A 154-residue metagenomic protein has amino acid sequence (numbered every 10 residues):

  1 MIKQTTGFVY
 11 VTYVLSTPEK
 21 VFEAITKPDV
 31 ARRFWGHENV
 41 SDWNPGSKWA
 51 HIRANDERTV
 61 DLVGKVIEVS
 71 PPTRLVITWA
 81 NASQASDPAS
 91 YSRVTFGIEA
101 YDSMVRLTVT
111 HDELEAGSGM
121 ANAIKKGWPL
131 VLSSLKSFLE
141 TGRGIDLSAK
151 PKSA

Functional and structural regions predicted by a protein language model:
M1-V40: Hydrophobic ligand-binding cavity/cleft-lining segments
T5-V11, K48, D61, R74 (+2 more regions): Intrinsic-disorder/low-complexity, polar/charged segments enriched in Ser/Thr/Lys/Arg/Asp/Glu/Gln
T12, L62-E68, S92-E99: Hydrophobic/aromatic beta-strand elements that line small-molecule binding cavities or substrate pockets in beta-rich
P18-E19, I67-R74, G97-R106: A short, structured loop/turn motif at beta-sheet edges
V21-I25, A31, W49, V66 (+4 more regions): Hydrophobic pocket/interface hotspot
S41-N81: Glycine-rich portal/gate segments that line the openings of hydrophobic small-molecule binding cavities
S83-P129, S148: Beta-strand/loop substructures that line and gate deep hydrophobic ligand-binding cavities in soluble
S137-A154: Short, highly charged C-terminal tails/helix-capping segments
